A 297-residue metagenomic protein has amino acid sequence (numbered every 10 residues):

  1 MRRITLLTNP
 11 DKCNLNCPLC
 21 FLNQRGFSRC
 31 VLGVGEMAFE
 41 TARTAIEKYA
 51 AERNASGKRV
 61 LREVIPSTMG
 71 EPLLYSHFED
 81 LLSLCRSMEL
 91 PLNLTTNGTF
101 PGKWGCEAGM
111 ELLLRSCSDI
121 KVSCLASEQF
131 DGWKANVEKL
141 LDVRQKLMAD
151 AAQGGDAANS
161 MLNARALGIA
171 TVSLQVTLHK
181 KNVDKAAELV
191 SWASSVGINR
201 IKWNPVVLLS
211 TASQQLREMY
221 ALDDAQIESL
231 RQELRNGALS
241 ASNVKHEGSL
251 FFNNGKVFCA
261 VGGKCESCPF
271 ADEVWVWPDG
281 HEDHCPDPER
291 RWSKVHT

Functional and structural regions predicted by a protein language model:
M1-E111, R115-D119, G155, M219-A225: Conserved alpha-helical substructure of the radical SAM core
N23, S28-G33, M37-E40, S83 (+3 more regions): Radical SAM enzyme [4Fe-4S]-AdoMet core and its adjacent flexible, acidic and glycine-rich loops/tails across
